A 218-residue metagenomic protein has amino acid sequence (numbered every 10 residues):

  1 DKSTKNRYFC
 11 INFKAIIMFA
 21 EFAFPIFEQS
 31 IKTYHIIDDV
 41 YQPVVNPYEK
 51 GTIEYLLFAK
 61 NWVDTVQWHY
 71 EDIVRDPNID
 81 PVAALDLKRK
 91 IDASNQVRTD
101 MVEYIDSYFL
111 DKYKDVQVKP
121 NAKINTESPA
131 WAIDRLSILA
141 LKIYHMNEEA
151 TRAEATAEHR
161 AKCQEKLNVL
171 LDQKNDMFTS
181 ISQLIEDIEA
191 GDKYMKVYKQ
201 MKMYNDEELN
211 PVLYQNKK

Functional and structural regions predicted by a protein language model:
M18-K218: Anionic, Ser/Thr-rich low-complexity intrinsically disordered regions
